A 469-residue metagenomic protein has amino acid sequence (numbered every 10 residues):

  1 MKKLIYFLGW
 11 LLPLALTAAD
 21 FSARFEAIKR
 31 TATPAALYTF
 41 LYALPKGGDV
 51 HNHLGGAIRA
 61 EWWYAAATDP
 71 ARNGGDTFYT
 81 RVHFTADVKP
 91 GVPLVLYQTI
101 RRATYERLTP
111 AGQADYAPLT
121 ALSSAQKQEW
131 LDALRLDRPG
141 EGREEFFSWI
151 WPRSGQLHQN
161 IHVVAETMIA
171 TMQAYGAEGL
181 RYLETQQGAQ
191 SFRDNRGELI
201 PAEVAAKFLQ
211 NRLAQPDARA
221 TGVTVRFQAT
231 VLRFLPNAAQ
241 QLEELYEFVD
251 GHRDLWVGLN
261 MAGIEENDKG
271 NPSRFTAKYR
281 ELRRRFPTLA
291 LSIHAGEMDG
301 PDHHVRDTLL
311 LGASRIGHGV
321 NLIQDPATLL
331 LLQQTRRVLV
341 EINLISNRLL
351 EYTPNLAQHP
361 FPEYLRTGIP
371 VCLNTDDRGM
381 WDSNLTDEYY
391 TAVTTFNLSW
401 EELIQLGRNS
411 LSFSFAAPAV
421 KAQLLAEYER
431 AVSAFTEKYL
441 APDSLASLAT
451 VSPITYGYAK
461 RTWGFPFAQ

Functional and structural regions predicted by a protein language model:
M1-L4: Positively charged n-region of N-terminal signal peptides that target proteins for export
Y6-A15: Bacterial N-terminal signal peptides
A19-L291, E297-R315, N321-V338, N343-Q469: Metal-cofactor-binding active-site regions of metalloenzymes
